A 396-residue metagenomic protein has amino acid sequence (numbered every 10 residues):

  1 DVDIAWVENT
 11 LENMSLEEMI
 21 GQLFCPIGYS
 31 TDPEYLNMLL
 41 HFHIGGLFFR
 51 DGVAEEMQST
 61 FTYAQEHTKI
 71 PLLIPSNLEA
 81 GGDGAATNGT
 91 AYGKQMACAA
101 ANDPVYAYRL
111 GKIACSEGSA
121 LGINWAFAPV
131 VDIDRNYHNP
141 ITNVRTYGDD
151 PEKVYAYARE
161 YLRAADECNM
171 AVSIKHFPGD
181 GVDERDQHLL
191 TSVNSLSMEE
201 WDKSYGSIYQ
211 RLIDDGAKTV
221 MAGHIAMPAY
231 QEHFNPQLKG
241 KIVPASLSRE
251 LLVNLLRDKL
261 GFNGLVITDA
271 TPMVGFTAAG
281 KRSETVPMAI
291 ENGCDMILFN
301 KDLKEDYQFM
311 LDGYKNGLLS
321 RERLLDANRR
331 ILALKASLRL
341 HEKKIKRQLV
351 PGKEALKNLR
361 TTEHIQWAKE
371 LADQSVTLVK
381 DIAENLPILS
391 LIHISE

Functional and structural regions predicted by a protein language model:
D1-G93, D381: N-terminal hydrophobic targeting/anchoring segments and the immediately downstream early-domain regions of hydrolases
D1-H41, S248-R249, A278-E396: Preference for extracellular/luminal or secreted protein segments
S15, N77, D103, G118 (+4 more regions): Conserved, mostly hydrophobic/aromatic
G21-I27, G45-F49, L72-L78, A126-P129 (+4 more regions): Hydrophobic faces of well-ordered beta-strands that scaffold small-molecule active sites in alpha/beta enzyme cores
G28-D32, I74-G84, N124-D134, I174-D180 (+2 more regions): Short glycine-enriched loops at secondary-structure junctions
M38-R50, K112-W125: Catalytic domains of carbohydrate-active enzymes, especially glycoside hydrolases
A54-L73, N102-A120, L319, L324 (+1 more regions): Active-site-adjacent structural elements in enzyme catalytic domains
M57-H67, G82-G84, D149-R323: Second-shell residues forming the walls of enzyme active-site clefts
